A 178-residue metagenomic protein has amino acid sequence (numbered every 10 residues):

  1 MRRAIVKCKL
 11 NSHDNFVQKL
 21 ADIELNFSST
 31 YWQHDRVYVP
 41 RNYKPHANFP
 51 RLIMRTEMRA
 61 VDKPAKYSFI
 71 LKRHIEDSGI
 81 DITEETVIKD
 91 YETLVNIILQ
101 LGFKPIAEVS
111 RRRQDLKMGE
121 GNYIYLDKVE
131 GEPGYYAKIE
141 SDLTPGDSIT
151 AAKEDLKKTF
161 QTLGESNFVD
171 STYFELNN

Functional and structural regions predicted by a protein language model:
M1-G121, E165-N178: N-terminal strand-loop-strand beta-hairpin
C8-L10, E140-L143: Short, structured patches in soluble enzyme cores that scaffold and shape functional sites
D14-F16, G134-A137, T150, E154-K158: Glyoxalase I/VOC metalloenzyme domain signal
A60, Y125-G134: Short glycine/proline-enriched loop/turn "hinge" motifs that connect secondary-structure elements and lie
S68, Y125, Y136-K138: Short hydrophobic-acidic sequence motifs that mark active-site Asp/Glu residues
K72, G131-E140: Residues forming anionic-ligand binding surfaces in small-molecule and nucleic-acid pockets of primarily soluble enzymes
S78-E84, Y136, S148-T150: A short, polar/proline- and glycine-enriched secondary-structure boundary/capping micro-motif
T144-L176: Mixed-charge, glycine-accented linear interaction segment located at domain edges/termini
